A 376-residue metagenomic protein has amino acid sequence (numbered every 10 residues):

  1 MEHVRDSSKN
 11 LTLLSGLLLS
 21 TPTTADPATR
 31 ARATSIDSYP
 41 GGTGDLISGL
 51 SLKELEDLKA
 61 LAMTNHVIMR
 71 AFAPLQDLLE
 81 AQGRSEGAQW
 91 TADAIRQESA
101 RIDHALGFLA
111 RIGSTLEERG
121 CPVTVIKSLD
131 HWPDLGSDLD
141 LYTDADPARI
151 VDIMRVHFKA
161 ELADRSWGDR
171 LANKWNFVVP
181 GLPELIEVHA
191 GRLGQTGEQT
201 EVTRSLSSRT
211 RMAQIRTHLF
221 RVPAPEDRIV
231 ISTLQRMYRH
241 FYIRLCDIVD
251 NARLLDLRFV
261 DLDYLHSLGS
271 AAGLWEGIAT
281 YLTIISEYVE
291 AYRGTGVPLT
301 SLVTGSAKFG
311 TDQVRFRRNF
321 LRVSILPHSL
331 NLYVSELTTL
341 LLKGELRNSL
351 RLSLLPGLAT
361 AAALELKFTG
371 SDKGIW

Functional and structural regions predicted by a protein language model:
M1-S137, T143-W376: Conserved NTP-donor binding/palm subdomain of two-metal-ion nucleotidyltransferases/polymerases, i.e., the charged
